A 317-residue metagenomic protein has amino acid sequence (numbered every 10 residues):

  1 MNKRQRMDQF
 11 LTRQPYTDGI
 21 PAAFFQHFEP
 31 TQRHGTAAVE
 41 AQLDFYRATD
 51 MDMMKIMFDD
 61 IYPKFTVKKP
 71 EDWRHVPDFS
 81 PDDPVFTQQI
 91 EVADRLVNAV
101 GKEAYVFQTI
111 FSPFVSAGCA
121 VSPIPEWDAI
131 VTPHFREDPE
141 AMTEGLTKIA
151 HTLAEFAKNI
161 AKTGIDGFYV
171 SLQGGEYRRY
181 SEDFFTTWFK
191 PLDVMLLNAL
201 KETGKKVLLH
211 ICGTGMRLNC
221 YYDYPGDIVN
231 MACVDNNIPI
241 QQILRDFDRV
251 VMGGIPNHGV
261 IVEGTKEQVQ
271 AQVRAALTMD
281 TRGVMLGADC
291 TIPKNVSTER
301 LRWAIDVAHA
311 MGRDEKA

Functional and structural regions predicted by a protein language model:
M1-E29, T36, A41, D52-I56 (+1 more regions): Active-site loop segments of alpha/beta catalytic cores
R13, D50, K64-K68: Glycine-centered secondary-structure boundary/capping sites
L43-P63: Membrane helical hairpin/interfacial module
D59-V76: A short glycine/small-residue-enriched secondary-structure motif
